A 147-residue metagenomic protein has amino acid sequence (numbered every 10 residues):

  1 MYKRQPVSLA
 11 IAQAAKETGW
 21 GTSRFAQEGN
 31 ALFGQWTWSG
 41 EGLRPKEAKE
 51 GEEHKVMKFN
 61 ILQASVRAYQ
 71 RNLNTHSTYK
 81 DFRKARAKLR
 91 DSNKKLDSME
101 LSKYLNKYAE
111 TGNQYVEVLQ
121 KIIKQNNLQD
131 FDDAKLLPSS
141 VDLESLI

Functional and structural regions predicted by a protein language model:
K3-L9, K16-I147: Catalytic cores of secreted/periplasmic lytic hydrolases that degrade extracellular macromolecules
